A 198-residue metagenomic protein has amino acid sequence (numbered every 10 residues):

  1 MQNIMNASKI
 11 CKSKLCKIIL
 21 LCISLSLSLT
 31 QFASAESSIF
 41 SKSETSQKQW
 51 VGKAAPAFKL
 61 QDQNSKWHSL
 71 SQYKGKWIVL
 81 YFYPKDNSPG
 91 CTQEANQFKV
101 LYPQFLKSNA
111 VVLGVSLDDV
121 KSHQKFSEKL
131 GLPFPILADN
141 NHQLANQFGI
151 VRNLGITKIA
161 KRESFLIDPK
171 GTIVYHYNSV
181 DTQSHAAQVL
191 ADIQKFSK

Functional and structural regions predicted by a protein language model:
M1-Q61: N-terminal targeting signals for export/organelle localization
A55-P56, W77, K161-E163: Short loop/turn microsegments at loop-to-beta-strand junctions
F58-W77: A short beta-strand-turn-helix
S71-Q93, F98: Short active-site neighborhood of thiol/selenol oxidoreductases, capturing the structured segment around
T92-L132, Q143-N146: Structural microenvironment flanking redox-active thiols in thiol-disulfide oxidoreductases
I159-K198: Thiol-/selenol-based redox modules, centered on thioredoxin-like and closely related oxidoreductase domains
